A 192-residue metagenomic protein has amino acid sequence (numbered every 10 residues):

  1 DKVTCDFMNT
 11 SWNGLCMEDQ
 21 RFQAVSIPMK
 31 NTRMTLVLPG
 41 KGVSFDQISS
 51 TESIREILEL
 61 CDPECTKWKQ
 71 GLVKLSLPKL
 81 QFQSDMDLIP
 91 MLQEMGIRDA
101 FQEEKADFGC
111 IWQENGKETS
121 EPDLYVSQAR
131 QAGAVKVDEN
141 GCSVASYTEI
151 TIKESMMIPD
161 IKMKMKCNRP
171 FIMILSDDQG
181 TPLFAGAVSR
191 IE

Functional and structural regions predicted by a protein language model:
D1-E192: Hydrophobic-core positions in well-structured secondary-structure elements of globular domains
